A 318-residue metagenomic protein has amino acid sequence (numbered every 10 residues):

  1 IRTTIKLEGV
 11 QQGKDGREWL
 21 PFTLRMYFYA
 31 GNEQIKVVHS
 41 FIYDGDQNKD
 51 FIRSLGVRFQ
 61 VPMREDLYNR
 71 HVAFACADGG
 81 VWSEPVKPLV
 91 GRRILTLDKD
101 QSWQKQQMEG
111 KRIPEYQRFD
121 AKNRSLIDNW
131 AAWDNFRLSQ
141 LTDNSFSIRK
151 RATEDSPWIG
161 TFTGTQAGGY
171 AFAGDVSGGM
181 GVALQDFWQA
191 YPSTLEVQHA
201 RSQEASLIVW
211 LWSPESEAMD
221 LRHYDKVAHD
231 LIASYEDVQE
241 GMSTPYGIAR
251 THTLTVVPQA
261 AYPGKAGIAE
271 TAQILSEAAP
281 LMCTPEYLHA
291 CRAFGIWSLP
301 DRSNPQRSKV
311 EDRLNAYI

Functional and structural regions predicted by a protein language model:
I1-D301: Beta-strand/loop-rich accessory regions of lumenal/periplasmic or secreted enzymes, predominantly carbohydrate-active
R307-I318: Conserved, compact domain cores that house catalytic/ligand-binding motifs in diverse enzymes and effector modules
